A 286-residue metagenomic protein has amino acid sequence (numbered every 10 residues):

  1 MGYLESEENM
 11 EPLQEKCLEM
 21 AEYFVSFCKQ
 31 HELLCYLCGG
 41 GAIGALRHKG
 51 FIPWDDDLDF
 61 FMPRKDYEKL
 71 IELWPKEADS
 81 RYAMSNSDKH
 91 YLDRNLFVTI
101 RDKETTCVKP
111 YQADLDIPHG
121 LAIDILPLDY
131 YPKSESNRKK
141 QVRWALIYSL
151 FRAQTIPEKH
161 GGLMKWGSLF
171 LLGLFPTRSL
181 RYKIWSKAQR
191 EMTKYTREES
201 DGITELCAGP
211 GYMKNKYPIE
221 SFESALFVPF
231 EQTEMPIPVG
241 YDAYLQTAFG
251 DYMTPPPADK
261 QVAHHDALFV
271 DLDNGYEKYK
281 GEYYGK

Functional and structural regions predicted by a protein language model:
G2-H31, W74-K133, A153-M164, S168-F249 (+1 more regions): Conserved catalytic core of two-metal-ion nucleotidyltransferases
V25-L58, M62, Y67-E68, E220-F222 (+1 more regions): Active-site nucleotide-donor binding segment shared across nucleotidyl transfer reactions
L70-E72: Conserved SAM-binding loop
E135-K140: A short secondary-structure junction signal
V142-W144: Short, His- and charge-rich active-site/binding loops that engage polyanionic ligands
Y148-F151: Mobile amphipathic helical/loop "lid" adjacent to a hydrophobic cofactor/ligand pocket
